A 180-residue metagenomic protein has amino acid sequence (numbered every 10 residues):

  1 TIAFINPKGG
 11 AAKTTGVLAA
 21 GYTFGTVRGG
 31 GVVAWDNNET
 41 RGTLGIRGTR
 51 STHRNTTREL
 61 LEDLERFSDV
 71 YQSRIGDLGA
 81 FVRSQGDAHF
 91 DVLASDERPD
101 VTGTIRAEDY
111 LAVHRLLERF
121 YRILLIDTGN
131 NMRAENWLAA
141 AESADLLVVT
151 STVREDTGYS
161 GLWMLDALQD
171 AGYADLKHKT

Functional and structural regions predicted by a protein language model:
T1, E59, S68-D69, A167 (+2 more regions): Acidic-aromatic/histidine active-site loop/patch
I2-E39, I46-R47, L117: Walker A/P-loop phosphate-binding motif and the immediately C-terminal alpha-helix
G25, T49, E65, E118 (+1 more regions): Signal for well-folded cores of large energy- and translation-related assemblies
V27-F90: Phosphate-binding loop that captures ATP/GTP phosphates
E62-V70, P99-G103, R154-E155: Flexible beta-alpha connector loops of hexameric P-loop NTPases
R74-A80, S84-G86, A94-T128: Cytosolic-facing regulatory segments adjacent to core modules
A112-V113, I123-T180: Conserved catalytic-core segment of NTP-binding enzymes
